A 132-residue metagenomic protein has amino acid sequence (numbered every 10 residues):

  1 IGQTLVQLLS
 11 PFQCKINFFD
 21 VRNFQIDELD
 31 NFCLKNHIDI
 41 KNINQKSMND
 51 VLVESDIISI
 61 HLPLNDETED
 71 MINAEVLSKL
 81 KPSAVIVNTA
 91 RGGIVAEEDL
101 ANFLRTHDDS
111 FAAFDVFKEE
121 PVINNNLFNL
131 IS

Functional and structural regions predicted by a protein language model:
I1-P82: Rossmann-like dinucleotide/phosphate-binding beta-alpha-beta segment
S83-S132: Rossmann-like dinucleotide-binding domain for NAD(H)/NADP(H)
